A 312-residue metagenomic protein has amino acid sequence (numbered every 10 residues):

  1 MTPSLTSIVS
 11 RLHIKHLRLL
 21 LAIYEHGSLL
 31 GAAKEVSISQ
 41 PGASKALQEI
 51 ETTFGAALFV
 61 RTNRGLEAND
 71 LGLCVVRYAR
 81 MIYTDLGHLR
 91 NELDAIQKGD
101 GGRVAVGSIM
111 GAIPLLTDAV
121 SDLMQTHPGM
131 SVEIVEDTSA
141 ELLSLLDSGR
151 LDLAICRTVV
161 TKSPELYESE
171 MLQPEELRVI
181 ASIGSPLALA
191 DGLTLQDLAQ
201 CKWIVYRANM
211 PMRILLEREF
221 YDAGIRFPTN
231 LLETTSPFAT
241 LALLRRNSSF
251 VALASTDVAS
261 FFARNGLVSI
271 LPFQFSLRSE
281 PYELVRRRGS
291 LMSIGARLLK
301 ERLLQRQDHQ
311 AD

Functional and structural regions predicted by a protein language model:
S10-R11, R77, I96, D118-D122 (+2 more regions): Short beta-strand-centered segments that line the small-molecule binding cleft or hinge of alpha/beta clamshell
L21-S39: Short helix-boundary/capping micro-motifs
P41, N91, Q97-H127, S131-V135 (+2 more regions): N-terminal winged-helix
E51-D70: A short LG(V/I)-centered, amphipathic sequence patch enriched for acidic residue(s) preceding the LG motif
Q97-K98, Y167-W203, R287: Flexible hinge/capping segments at coil-to-helix
L115, R157, L187-A188, C201-A223 (+3 more regions): Secondary-structure junction motif
T138-L151, R157, N209-S269: Hydrophobic hinge/microswitch elements
S269-D312: A late-sequence structural motif
